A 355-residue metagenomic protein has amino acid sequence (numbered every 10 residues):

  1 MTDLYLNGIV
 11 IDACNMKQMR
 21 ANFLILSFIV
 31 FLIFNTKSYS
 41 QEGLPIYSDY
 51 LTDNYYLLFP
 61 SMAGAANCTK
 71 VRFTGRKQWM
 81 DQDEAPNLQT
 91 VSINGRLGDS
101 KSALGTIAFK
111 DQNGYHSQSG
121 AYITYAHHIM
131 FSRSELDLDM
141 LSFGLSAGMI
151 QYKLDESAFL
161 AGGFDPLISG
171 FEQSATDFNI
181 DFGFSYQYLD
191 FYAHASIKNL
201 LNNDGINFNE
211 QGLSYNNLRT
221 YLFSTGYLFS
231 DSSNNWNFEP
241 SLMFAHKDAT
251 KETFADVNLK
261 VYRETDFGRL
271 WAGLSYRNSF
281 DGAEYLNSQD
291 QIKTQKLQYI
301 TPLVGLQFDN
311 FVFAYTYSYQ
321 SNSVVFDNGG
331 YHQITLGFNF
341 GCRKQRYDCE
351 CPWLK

Functional and structural regions predicted by a protein language model:
M1-L44, G341-K355: Cleavable N-terminal export/targeting peptides
Q41-K355: Subset of outer-membrane beta-barrel
